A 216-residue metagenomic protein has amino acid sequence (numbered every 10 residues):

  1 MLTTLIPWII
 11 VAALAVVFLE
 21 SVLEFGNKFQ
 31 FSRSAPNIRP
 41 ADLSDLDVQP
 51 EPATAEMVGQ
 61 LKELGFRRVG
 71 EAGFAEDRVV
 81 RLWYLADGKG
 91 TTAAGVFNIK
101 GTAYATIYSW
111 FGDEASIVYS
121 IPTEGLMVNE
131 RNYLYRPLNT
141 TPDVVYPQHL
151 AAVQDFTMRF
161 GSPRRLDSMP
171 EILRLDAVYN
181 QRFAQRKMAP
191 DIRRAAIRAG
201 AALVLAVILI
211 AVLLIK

Functional and structural regions predicted by a protein language model:
M1-N37: N-terminal signal-anchor transmembrane alpha helix of single-pass membrane proteins, serving as the membrane-anchoring
L2-I6, K187-A201: Juxtamembrane/start-of-transmembrane alpha-helix segments at the extracytoplasmic/lumenal side of membrane anchors
L23-R81: N-terminal topogenic membrane-targeting module
G26, Q49, T140-Q148, D167-R174: Alpha-helix capping and helix-coil boundary motifs
V58, K62-L166: Structured extramembrane domains adjacent to transmembrane segments
L82, R174, R193-A196, G200 (+1 more regions): Short, surface-exposed, charged/polar-biased interaction segments
D155-I192: Juxtamembrane amphipathic/hinge helix adjacent to a transmembrane helix
A206-K216: Juxtamembrane boundary at the C-terminal end of a transmembrane helix
